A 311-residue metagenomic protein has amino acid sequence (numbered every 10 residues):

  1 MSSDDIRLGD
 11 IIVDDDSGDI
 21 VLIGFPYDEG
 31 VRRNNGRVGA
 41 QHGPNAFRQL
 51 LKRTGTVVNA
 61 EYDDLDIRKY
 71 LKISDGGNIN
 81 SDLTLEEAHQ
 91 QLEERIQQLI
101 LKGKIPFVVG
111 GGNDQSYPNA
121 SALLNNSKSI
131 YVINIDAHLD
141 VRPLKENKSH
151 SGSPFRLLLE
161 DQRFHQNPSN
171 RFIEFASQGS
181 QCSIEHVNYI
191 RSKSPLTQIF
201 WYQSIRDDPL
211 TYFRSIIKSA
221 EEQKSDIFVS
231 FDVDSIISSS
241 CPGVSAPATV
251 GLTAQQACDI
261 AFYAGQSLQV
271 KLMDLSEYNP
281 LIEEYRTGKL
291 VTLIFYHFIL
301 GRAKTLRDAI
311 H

Functional and structural regions predicted by a protein language model:
S2-H311: Conserved alpha-helical scaffold segments that buttress catalytic/binding sites
